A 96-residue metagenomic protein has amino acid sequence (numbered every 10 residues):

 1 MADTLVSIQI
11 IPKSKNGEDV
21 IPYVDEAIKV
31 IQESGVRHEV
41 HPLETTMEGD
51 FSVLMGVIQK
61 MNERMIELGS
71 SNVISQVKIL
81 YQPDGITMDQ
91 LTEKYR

Functional and structural regions predicted by a protein language model:
M1-R96: Charge-rich, low-complexity N-terminal segments
